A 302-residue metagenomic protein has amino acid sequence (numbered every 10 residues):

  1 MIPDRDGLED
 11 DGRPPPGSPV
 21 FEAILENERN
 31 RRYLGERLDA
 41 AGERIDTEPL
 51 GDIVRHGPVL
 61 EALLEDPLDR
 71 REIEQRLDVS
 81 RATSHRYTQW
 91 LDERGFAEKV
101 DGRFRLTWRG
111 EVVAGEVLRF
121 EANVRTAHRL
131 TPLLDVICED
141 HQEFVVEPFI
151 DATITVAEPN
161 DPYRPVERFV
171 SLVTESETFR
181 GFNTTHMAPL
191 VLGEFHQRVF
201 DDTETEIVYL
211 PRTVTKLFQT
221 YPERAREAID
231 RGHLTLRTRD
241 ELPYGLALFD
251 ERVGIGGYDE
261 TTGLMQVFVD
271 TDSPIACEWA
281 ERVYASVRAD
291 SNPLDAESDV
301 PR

Functional and structural regions predicted by a protein language model:
M1, N183-M187, T205-V208, P222-R226 (+1 more regions): DNA-contacting interfaces and partner/effector-binding or oligomerization modules in DNA-centric proteins
M1-F120: Basic, Lys/Arg-rich alpha-helical nucleic-acid-recognition elements, primarily the DNA-binding modules of transcription
G42-D46, L130-I207: PLD-like (HKD) phosphodiesterase/transphosphatidyltransferase domain
G57-P58, L64, D201-Y221, R282 (+2 more regions): Short, compositionally biased leader-like segments
G110-I137: Conserved segment of winged-helix/HTH DNA-binding domains
G181-T185, V208-P211, T238-D240, F249 (+1 more regions): Short His-Asn-centered micro-motif
R212-E251: HKD-type phospholipase D/PLD-like phosphodiesterase module
L248-R302: Amphipathic alpha-helical interface segments
